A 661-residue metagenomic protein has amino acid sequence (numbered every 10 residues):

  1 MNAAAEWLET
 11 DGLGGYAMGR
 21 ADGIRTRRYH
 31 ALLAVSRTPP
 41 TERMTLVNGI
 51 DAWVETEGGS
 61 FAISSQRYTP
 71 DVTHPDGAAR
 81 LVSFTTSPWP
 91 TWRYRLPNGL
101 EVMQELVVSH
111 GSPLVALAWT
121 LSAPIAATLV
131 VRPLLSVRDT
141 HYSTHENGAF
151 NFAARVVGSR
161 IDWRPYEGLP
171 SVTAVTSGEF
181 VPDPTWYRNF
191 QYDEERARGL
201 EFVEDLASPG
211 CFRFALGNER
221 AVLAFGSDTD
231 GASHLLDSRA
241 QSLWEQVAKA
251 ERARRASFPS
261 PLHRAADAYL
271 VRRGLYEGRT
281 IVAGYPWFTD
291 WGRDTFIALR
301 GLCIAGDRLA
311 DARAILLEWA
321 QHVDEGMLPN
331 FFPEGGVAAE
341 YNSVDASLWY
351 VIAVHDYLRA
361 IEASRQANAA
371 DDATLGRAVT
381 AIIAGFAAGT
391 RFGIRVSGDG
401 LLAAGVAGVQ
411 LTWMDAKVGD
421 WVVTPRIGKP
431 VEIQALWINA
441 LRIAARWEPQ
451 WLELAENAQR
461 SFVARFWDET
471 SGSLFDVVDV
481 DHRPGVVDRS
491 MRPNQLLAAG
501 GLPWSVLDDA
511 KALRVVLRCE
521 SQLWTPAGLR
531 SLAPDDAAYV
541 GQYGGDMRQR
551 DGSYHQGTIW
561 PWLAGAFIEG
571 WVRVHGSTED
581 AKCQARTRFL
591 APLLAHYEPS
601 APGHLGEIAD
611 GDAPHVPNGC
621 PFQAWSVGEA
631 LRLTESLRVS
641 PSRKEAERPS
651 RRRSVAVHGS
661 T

Functional and structural regions predicted by a protein language model:
M1-T661: Acidic, mature catalytic/reactive cores of soluble proteins
